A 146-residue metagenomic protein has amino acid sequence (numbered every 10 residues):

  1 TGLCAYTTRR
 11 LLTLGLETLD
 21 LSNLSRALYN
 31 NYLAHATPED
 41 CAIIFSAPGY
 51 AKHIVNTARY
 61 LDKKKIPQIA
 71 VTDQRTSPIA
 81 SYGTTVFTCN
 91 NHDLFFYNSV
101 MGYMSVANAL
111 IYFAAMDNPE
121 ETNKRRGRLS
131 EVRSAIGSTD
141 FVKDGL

Functional and structural regions predicted by a protein language model:
T1-S105, A109-D117: Glycine-rich phosphate-binding loops that contact phosphosugars or nucleotide phosphates
E120-L146: A short, charged, Gly/Pro-tolerant segment at domain boundaries
